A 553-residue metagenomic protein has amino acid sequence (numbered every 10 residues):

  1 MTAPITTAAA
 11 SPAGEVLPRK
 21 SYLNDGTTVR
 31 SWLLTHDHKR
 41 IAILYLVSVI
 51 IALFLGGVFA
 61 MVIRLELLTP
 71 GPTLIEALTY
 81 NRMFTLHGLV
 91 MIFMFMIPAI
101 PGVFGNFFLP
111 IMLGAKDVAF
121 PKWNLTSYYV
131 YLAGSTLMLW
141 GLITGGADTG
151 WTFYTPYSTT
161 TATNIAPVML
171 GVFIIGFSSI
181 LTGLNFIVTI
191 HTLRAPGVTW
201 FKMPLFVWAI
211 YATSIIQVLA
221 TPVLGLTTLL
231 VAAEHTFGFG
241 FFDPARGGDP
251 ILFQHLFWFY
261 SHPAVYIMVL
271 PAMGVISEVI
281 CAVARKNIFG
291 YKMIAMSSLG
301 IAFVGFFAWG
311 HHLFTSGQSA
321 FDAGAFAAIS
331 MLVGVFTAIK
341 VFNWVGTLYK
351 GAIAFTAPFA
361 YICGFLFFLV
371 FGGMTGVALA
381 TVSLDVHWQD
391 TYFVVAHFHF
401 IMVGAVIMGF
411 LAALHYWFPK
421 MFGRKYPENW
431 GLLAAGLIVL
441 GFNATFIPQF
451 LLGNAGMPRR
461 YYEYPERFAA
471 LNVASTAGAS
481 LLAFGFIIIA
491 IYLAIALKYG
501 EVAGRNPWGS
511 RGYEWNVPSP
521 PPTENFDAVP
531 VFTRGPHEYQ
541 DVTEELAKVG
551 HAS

Functional and structural regions predicted by a protein language model:
T2-S553: Membrane-embedded and interfacial regions of multi-pass energy-transducing membrane proteins
